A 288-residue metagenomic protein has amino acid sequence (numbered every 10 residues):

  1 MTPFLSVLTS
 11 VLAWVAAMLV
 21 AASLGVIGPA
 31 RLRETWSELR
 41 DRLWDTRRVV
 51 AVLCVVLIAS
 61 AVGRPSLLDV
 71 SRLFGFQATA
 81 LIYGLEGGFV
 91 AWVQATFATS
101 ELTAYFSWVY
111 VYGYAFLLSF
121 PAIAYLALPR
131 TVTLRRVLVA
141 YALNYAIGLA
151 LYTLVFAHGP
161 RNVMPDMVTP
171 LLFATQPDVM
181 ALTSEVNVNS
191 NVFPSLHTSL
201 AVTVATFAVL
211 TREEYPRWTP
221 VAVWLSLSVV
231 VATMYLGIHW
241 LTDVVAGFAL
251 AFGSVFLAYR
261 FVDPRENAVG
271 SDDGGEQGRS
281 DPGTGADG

Functional and structural regions predicted by a protein language model:
M1-G63, Q77-A80, R212-R217, G253-G288: Haloarchaeal acidic low-complexity proteome signature biased toward cell-envelope/secretome components but also
G25, W108-P129, T198-W218: Transmembrane alpha-helical segments in integral membrane proteins
A51-G75, Y141-A157: Hydrophobic alpha-helical membrane-insertion segments
S66-G87, N162-V163: Interfacial/capping segments of alpha-helical transmembrane domains
V93-A115, V186-T198: Individual transmembrane alpha-helix segments
Y114, L118-F156, W218-A222: Interfacial segments of alpha-helical transmembrane regions
H158-V186: Membrane-interface interhelical connector segments
T175-G288: Membrane-embedded catalytic cores of phosphoryl/pyrophosphoryl-handling enzymes
